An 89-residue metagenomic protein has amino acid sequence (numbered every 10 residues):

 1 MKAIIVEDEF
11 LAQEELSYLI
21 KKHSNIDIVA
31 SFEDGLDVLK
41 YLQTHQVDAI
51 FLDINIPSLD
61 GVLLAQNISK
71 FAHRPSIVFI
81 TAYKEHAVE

Functional and structural regions predicted by a protein language model:
M1-A3: Extreme N-terminal starter segment of soluble prokaryotic enzymes
E7: Conserved acidic carboxylate
F10, E33-D37: Acidic phosphotransfer microenvironment of two-component signaling modules
A12-E14: Charged phosphotransfer/docking patches of two-component systems
S24-N25, H73: Proline-centered flexible-loop/turn and helix-kink motifs
N25-E33, Y41: Short hydrophobic/Thr-rich beta-strand motif most characteristic of the beta2 strand and flanking loop of CheY-like
K40-Y41, H45-E89: CheY-like receiver
